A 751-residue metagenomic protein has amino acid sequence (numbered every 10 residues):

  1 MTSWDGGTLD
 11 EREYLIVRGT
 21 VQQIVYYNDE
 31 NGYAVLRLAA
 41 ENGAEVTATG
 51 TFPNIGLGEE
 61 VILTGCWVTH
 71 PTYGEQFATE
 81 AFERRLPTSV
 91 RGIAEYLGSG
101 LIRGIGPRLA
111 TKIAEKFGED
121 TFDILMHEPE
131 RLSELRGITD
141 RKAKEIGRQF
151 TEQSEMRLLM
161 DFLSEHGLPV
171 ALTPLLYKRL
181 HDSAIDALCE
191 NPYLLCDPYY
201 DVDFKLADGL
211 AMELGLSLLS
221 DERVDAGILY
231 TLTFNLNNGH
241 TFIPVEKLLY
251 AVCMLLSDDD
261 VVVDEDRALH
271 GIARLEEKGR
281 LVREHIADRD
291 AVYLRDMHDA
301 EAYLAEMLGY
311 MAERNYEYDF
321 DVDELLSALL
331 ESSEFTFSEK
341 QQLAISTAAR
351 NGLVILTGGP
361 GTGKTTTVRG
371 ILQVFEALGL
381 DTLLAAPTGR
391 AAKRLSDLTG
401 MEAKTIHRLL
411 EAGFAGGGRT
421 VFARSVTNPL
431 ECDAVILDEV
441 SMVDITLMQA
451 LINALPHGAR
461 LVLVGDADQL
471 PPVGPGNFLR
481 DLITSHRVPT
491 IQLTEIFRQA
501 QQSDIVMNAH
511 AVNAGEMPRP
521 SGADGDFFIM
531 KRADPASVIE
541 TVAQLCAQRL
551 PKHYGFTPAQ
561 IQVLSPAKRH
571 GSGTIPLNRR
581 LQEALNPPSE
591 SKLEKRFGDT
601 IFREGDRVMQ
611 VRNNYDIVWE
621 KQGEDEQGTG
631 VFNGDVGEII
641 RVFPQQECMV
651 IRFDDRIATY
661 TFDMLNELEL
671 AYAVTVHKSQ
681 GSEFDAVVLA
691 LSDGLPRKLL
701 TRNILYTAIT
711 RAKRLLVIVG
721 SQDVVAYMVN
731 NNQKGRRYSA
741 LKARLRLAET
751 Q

Functional and structural regions predicted by a protein language model:
R12, Y33-E41, T47-A48, G56-R289 (+5 more regions): Accessory alpha-helical DNA-binding modules that contact the DNA backbone or grooves
E13-N28, G65, V636-I640: Structural detector for short beta-strands of small beta-barrel domains
Y27-L38, Q645-V650: Short aromatic-glycine-enriched beta-strand elements
G58-E60, G605, G634: Loop/turn positions that initiate beta-strands
S164, T233-F234, R280-L343: Pre-P-loop entry segment of helicase/translocase ATPase cores
F242, Q342-I345, R350-D524: ASCE P-loop NTPase helicase motor core
A467-T629, I640: Conserved helicase motor core of P-loop NTPases
Q622, N633-Q751: C-terminal accessory regions
